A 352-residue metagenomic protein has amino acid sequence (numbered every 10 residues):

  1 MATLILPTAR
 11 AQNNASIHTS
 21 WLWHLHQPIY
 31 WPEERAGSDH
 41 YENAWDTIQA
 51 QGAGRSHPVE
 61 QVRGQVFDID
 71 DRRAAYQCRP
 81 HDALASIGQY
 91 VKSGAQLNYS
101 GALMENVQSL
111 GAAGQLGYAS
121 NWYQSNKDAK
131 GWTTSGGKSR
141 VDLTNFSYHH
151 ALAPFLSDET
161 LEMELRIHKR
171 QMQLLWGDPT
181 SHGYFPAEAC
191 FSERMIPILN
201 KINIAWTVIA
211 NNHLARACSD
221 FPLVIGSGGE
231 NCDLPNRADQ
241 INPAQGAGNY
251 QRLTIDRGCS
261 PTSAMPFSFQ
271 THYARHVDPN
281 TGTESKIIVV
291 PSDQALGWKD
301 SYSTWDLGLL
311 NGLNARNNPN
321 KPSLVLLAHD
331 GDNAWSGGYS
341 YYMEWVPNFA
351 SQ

Functional and structural regions predicted by a protein language model:
M1-Q12: Sec-dependent, cleavable N-terminal signal peptides
Q12-W132: N-terminal regions that are enriched for targeting/export leaders and immediately downstream pro/stem segments
P28-P32, L103-S109, A151-F155, F191-M195 (+3 more regions): Short catalytic/ligand-binding loop motif for oxyanion handling, primarily in non-cytosolic enzymes, centered on
E34-D70, T134-H150, I225-A244, I288: Aromatic- and acidic-residue-enriched carbohydrate-binding clefts of CAZyme catalytic domains
L97-A187, E284-D300, P322, L326: Metal-dependent polysaccharide deacetylase catalytic core of the NodB/CE4 family, i.e., the active-site-bearing domain
Q115-D142, R166, D178, N200-A274: Acidic, His- and aromatic-enriched active-site or binding-groove loops in soluble protein domains that engage sugars
E193-V208, Y342-Q352: Short, surface-exposed basic-aromatic patches at helix termini and helix-loop junctions that form
N249-Q352: Catalytic grooves of carbohydrate-active enzymes
